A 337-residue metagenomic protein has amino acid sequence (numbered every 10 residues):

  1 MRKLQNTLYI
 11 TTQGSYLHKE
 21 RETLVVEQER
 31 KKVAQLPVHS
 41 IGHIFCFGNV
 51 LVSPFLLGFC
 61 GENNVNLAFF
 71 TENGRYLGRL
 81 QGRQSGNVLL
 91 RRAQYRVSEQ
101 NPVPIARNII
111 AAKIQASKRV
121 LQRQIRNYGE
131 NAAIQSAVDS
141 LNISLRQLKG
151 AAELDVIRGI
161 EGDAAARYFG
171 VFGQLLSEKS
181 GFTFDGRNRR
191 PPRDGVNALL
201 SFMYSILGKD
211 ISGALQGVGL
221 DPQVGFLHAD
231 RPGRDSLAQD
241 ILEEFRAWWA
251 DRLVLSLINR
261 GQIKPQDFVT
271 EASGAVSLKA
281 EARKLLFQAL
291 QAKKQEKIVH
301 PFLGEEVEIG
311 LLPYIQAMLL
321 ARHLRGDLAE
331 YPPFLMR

Functional and structural regions predicted by a protein language model:
M1-H18, E29, Q35, L77 (+1 more regions): Active-site helix-to-loop segments that bind/position phosphate- or nucleotide-bearing substrates and donors across
L24-V25: Hydrophobic residues embedded in beta-strands of well-ordered beta-sheets
H39-V52: Extracellular/luminal Protease-associated
I44-F47, V65-T71: Short hydrophobic alpha-helical runs that function as membrane-insertion/retention elements
S53, G74-R79: Short gly/pro/ser/thr-enriched loop/turn and capping motifs at secondary-structure boundaries
G58-F59, Q81-Q84: Glycine-rich loop at the start of a catalytic domain that most often binds anionic cofactors/ligands
F59, E72-R75: Feature marking long nucleic-acid-engaging regions of large polymerase/nuclease enzymes
